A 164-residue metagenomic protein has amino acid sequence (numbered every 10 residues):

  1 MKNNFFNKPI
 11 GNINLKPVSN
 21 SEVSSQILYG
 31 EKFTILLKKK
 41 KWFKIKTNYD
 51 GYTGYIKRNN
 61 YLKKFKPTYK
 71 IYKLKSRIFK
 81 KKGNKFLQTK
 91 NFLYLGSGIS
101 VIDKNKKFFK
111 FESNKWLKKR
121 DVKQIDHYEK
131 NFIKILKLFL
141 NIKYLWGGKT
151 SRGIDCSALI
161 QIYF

Functional and structural regions predicted by a protein language model:
M1-K2, S25, Y29-T34, K39-K40 (+3 more regions): Boundary regions of SH3-family modules and the immediately adjacent low-complexity/disordered segments in eukaryotic
F5-N7, L15-V23, K32: Extended, low-hydrophobicity, Ser/Thr/Pro/Gly-biased non-transmembrane segments
L136, T150-F164: Active-site nucleophilic cysteine motif
K143-T150: Second-shell loop/turn segments in exported
